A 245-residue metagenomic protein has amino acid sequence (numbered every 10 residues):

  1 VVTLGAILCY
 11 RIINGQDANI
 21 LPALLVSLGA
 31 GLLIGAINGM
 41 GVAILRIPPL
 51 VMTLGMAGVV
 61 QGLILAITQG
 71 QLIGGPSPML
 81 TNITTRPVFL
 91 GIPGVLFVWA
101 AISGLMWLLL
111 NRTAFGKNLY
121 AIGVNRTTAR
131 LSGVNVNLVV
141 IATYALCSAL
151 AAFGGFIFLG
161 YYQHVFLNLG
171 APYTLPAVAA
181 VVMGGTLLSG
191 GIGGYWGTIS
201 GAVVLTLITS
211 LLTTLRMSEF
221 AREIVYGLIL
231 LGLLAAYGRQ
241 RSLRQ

Functional and structural regions predicted by a protein language model:
V1-L4, I20-G29, V51-M52, P93-A101 (+4 more regions): Hydrophobic alpha-helical transmembrane segments
V1-Q16, M40-I47, A179-Y195, L228 (+1 more regions): Single transmembrane alpha-helix segments in multi-pass membrane proteins
A6, L28, A57-G62, V98-W107 (+4 more regions): Hydrophobic core segments of alpha-helical transmembrane domains in multi-pass membrane transport and ion-translocation
C9, D17-A57, S200-G201, L205: Alpha-helical transmembrane segments within multi-pass membrane transporters and channels
A18-S27, L33-N38, V42, F89-V165: Helix-loop-helix "hairpin" substructures at the membrane interface of multi-pass membrane proteins
L45, P49-T113, V139-A142, Y161-G170 (+2 more regions): Transmembrane helix-bundle core of multi-pass membrane transporters and related energy-transducing complexes
G104, V124, L131-L138, I208-Q245: Cytosolic-side transmembrane-helix boundaries in multi-pass membrane proteins
A151, Y161-G227: Transmembrane alpha-helical segments in multi-pass inner-membrane proteins
